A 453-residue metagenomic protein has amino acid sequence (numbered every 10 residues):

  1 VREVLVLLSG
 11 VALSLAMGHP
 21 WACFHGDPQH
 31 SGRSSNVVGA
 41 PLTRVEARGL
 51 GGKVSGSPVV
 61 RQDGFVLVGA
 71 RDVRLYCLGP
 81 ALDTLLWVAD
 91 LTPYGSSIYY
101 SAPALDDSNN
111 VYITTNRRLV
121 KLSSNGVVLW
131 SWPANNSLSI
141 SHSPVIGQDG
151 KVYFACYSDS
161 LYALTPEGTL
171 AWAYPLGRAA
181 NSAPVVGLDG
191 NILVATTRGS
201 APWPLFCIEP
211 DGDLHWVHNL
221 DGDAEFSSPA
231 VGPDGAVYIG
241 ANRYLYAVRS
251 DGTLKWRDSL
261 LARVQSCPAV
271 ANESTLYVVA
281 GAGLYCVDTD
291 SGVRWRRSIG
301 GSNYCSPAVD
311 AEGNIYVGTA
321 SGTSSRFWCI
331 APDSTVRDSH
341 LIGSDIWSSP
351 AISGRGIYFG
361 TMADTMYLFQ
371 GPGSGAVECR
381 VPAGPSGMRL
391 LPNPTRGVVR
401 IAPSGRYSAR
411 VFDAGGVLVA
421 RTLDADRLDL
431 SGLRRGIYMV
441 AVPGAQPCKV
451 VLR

Functional and structural regions predicted by a protein language model:
V1-V4, L452-R453: Positively charged n-region of N-terminal signal peptides that target proteins for export
E3, D63, D149, N219 (+7 more regions): Positively charged, low-complexity intrinsically disordered regions
V6-S14: Bacterial N-terminal signal peptides
M17-S374: Secretory-pathway ectodomains
S374-R380: Extracellular low-complexity Ser/Thr/Asn/Gly-rich intrinsically disordered segments
R380-R453: C-terminal outer-membrane/trafficking sorting elements
